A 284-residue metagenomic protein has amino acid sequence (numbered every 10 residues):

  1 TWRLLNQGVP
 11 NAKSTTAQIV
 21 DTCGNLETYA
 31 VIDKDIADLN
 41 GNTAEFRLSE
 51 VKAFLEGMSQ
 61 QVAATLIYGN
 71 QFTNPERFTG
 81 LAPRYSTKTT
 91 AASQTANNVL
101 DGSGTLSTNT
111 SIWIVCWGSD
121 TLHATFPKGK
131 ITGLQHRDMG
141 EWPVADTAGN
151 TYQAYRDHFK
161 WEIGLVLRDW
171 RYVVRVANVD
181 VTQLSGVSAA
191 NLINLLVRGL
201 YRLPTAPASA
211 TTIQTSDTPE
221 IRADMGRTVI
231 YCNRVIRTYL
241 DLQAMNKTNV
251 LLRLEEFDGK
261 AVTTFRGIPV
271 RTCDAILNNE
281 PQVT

Functional and structural regions predicted by a protein language model:
T1-V9: N-terminal, Lys/Arg-enriched amphipathic/low-complexity engagement segments that precede the first folded domain
N11-T284: Core alpha/beta structural scaffold of self-assembling particle/tube/pore-forming proteins
